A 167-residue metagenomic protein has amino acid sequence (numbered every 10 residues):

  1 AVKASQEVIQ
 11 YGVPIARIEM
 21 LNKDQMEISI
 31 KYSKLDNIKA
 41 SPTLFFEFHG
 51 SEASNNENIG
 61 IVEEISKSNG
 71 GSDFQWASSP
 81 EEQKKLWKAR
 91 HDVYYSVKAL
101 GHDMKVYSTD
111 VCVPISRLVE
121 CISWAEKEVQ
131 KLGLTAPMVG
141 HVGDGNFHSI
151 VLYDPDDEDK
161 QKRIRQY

Functional and structural regions predicted by a protein language model:
A1-Y167: Noncatalytic alpha-helical scaffold of FAD-dependent oxidoreductases
